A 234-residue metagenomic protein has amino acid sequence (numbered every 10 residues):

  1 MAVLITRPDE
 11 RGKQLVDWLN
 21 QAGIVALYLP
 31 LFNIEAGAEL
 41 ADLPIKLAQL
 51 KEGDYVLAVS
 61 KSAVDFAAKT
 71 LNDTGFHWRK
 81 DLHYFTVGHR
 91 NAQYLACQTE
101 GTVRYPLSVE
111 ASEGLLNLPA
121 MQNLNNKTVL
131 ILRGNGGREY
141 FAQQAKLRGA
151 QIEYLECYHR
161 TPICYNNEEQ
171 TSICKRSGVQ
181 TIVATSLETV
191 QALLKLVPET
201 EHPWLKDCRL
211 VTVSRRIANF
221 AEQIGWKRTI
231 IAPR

Functional and structural regions predicted by a protein language model:
M1-R234: Conserved beta-alpha
